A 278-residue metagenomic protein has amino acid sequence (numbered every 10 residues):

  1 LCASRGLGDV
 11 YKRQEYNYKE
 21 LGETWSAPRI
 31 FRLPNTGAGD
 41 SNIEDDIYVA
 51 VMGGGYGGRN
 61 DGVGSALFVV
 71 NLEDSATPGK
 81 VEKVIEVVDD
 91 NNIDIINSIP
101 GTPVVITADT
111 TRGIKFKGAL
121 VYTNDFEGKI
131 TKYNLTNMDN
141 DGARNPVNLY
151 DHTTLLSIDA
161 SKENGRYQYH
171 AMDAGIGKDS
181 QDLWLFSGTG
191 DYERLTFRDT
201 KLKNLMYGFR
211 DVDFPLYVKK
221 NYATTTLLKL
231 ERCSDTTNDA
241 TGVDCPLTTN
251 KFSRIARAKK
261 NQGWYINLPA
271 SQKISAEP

Functional and structural regions predicted by a protein language model:
R5, D9-E277: Beta-propeller fold recognition
